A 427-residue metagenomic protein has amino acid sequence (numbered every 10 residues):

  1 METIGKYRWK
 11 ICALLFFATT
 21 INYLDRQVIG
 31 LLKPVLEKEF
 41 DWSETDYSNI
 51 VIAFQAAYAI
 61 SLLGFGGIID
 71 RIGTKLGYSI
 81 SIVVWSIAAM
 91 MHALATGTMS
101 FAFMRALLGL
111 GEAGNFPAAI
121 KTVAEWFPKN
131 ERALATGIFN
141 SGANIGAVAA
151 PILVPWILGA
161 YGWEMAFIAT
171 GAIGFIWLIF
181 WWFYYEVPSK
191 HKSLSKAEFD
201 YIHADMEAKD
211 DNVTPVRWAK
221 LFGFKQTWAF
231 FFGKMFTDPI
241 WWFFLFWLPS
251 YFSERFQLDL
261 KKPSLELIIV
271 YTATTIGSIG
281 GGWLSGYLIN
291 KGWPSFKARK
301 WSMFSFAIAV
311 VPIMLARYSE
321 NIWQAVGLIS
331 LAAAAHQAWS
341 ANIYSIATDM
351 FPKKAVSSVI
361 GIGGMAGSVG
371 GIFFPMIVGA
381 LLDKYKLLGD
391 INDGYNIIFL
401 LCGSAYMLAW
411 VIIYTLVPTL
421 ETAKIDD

Functional and structural regions predicted by a protein language model:
I29-G30, F222-G281, H336-S340, Y344 (+2 more regions): Extracytoplasmic gate region of multi-pass secondary transporters
D41, G73, L94-S100, P128 (+1 more regions): Helix-breaking motifs and short loop linkers at transmembrane-helix boundaries and internal kinks in secondary membrane
I52-G67, I268-G281: Central cavity-lining transmembrane alpha-helices of secondary-active solute carriers, predominantly the Major
I60-M99: Conserved MFS/SLC helix-loop-helix module at the cytosolic interface between two early adjacent transmembrane helices
L76-M90, K297-M314: Structural signature of the two symmetry-related core transmembrane helices
M104-A143: Cytoplasmic helix-loop-helix junction between adjacent transmembrane helices in 12-TM secondary transporters
A143-S189: Helix-loop-helix hairpin linking two adjacent transmembrane segments in secondary transporters
W177-Y184, I313-Y318, L400-D427: Multi-pass alpha-helical transporter architecture, strongest for 12-TM Major Facilitator/SLC carriers used
